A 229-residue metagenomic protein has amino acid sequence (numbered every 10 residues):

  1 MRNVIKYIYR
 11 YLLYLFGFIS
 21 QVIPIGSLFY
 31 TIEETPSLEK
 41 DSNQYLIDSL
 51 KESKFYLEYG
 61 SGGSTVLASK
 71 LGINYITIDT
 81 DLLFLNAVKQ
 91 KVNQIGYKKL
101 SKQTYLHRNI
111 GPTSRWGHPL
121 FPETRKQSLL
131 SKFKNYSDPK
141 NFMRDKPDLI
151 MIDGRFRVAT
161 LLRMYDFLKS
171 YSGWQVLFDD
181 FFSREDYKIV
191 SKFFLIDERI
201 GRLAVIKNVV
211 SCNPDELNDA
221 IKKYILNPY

Functional and structural regions predicted by a protein language model:
M1-S37, K222, N227-Y229: Membrane-proximal basic amphipathic "stem/tether" segments
L28, K51, T113-W116, K140 (+2 more regions): Charged, terminal alpha-helix-loop-beta segments that serve as non-catalytic nucleic-acid engagement and/or assembly
I32-S37, S53-Y56, T124-L130, I152-R155: Short, flexible loop segments at the rims of nucleotide/cofactor-binding pockets, characterized by
L38-S42, F156-A159: Soluble or luminal CAZymes and related metallo-dependent hydrolases
K40-S114: SAM cofactor-binding core of SAM-dependent methyltransferases, primarily the Rossmann-like beta-alpha-beta module
F84-N93, S114-G117, R184-V190, I206-V210: Short, charged, surface-exposed secondary-structure boundary motifs
N93-R144: S-adenosyl-L-methionine
K140-M143, P147-Y229: C-terminal substrate-binding/active-site "lid" region of AdoMet-derived donor-dependent transferases
